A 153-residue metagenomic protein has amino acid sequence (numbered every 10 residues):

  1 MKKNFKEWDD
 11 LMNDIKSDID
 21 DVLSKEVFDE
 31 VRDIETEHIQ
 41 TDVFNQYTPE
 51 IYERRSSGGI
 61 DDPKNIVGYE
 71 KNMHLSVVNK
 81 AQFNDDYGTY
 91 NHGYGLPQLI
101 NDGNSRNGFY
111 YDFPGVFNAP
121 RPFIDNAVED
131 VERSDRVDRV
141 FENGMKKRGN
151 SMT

Functional and structural regions predicted by a protein language model:
M1-S76, D102-T153: Short, Lys/Arg-rich flexible segments
L75-Q98: Mid-chain, well-packed structural core segment of small domains
